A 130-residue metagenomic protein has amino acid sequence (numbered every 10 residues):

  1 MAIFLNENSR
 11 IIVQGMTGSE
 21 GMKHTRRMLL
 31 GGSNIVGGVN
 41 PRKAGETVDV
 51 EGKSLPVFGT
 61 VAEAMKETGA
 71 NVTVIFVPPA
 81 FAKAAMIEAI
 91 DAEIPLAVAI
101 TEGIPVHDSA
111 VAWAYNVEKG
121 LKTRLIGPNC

Functional and structural regions predicted by a protein language model:
M1-N8, A62, A112: A short, basic/flexible loop-to-alpha-helix module at the beginning of a structural domain
V13, G37-N40, V57, V98-A99 (+1 more regions): General beta-strand structural signal in soluble alpha/beta enzymes
T17: N-terminal Rossmann NAD(P)H-binding glycine-rich loop of SDR-like oxidoreductase domains
E20: Hydrophobic/small residue at the entry helix of a nucleotide-binding pocket
K23, R27-E51: NAD(P)-binding Rossmann-fold cofactor-contacting core
K66-V72, F76, A80-P105: Rossmann-fold NAD(P) dinucleotide-binding segment
E102-I126: Rossmann-fold NAD(P)-binding glycine/threonine-rich loop
